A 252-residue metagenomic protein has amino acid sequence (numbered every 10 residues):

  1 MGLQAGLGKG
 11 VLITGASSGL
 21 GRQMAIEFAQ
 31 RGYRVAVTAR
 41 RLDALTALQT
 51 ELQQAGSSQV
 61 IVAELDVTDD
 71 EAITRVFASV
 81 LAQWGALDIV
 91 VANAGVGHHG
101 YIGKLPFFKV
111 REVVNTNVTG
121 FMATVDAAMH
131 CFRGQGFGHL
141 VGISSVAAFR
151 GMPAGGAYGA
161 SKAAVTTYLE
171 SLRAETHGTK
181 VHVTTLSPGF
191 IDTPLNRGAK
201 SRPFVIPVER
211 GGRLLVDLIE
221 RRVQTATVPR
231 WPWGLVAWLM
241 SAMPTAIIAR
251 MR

Functional and structural regions predicted by a protein language model:
S17-S18: Conserved glycine-rich cofactor-binding loop
R31-L48: Conserved glycine-rich Rossmann-like NAD(P)H-binding loop of the short-chain dehydrogenase/reductase
Y101-I102, P106-V114: Substrate-binding pocket helix/loop in short-chain dehydrogenase/reductase
G103, R150-G156: Active-site loop immediately N-terminal to the catalytic Tyr-X3-Lys motif of short-chain dehydrogenase/reductase
V125, S161: Active-site helix of classical SDR
S145: Residue(s) in the substrate-gating loop at a strand-loop-helix junction that position the organic substrate next
G178, T185, K200-W238: C-terminal helical subdomain
